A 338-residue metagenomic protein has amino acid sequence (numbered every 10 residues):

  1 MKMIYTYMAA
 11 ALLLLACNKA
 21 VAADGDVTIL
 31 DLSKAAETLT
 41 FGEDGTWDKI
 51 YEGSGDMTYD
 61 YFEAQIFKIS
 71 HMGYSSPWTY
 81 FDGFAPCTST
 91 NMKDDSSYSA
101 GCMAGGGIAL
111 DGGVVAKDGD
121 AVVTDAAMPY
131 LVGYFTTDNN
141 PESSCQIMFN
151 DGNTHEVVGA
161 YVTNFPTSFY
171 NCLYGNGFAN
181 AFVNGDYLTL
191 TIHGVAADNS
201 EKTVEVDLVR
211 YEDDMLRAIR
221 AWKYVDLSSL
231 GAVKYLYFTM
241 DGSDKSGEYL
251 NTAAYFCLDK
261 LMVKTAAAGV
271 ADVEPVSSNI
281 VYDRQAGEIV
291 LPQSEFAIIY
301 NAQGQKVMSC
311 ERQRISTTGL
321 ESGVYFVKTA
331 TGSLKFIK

Functional and structural regions predicted by a protein language model:
M1-T6, K338: Positively charged n-region of N-terminal signal peptides that target proteins for export
Y7-A16: Bacterial N-terminal signal peptides
C17-A23: Sec/Tat signal peptide C-region and signal peptidase I cleavage site
A23-S143, G152: N-terminal targeting leaders for non-cytosolic proteins
G25, L30-K34, F41, Y187-A267: Terminal, low-complexity interaction segments
G152-G159, A232-V233: Extended extracellular/luminal ectodomain segments enriched in beta-structured repeat modules
N171-L190: Short coil-to-beta strand junction motifs in C2/discoidin
A271-K338: C-terminal outer-membrane/trafficking sorting elements
